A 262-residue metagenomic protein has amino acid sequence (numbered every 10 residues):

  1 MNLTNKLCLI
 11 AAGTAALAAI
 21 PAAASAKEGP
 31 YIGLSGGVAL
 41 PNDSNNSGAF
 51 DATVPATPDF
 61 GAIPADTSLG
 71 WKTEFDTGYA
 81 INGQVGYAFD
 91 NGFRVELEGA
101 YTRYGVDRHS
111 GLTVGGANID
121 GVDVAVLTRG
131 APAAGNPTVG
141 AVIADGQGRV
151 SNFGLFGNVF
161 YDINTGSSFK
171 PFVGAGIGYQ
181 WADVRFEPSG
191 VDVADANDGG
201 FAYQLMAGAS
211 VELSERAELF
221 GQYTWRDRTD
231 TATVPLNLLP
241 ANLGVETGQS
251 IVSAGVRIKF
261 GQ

Functional and structural regions predicted by a protein language model:
M1-E28, G261-Q262: Cleavable N-terminal export/targeting peptides
A22-Y87, V184, R257-Q262: Short glycine/proline- and aromatic-enriched beta-strand/turn motifs that initiate or cap beta-hairpins
K27-G29, V38-N42, Q84-E187, T247-Q262: Gram-negative (and chloroplast) outer-membrane scaffold detector with strong preference for beta-barrel transmembrane
S44-G70, S110-D145, E187-D195, D230-V245: Solvent-exposed loop segments that connect transmembrane elements
A65, L69-A80, Q147-G154, N197-A202 (+1 more regions): Short sequence motifs at beta-strands and strand-loop junctions characteristic of Gram-negative outer-membrane
N164-G261: C-terminal or late-domain output modules
